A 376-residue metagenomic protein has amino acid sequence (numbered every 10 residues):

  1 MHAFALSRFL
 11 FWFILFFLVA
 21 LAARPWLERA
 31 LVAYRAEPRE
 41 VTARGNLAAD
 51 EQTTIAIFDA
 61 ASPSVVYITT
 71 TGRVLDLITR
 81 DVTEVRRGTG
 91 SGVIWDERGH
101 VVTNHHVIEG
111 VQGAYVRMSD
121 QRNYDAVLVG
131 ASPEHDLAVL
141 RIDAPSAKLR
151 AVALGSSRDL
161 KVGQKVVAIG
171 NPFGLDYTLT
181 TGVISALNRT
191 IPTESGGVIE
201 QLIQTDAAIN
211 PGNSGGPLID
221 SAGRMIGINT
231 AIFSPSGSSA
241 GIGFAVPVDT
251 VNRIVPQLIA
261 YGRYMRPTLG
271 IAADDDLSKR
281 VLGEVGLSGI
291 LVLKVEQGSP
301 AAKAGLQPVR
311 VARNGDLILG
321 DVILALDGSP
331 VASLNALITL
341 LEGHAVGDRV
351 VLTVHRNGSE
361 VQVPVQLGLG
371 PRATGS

Functional and structural regions predicted by a protein language model:
H2-S288, L293-Q297, G315, L334-I338 (+5 more regions): Serine-dependent protease modules
V101-V102, K303-L334: Conserved PDZ fold ligand-binding element
P300: Change "using UDP/GDP/dTDP sugars" to "using nucleotide sugars
